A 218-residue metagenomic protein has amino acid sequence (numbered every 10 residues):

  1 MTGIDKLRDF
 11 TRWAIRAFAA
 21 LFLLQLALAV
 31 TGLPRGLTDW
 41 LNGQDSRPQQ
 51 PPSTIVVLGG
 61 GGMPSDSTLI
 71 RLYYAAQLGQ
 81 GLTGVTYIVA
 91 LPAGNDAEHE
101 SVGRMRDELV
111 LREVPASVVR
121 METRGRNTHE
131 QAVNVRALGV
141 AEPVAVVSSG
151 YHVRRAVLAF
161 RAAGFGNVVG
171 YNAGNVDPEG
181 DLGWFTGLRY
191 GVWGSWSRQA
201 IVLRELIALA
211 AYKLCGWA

Functional and structural regions predicted by a protein language model:
M1-P52: N-terminal membrane-anchoring alpha-helices
G3-T11, L188, S195-Q199, L203 (+1 more regions): Structural motif marking the loop-to-transmembrane transition
L24, I70, L203-R204: Residue-level micro-sites within transmembrane alpha helices that shape and flank functional polar/acidic positions
V30-W196: A structural signal for short, hydrophobic/glycine-enriched beta-strand patches
G36-L37, G194-A218: A transmembrane-helix-recognition feature enriched in membrane-embedded lipid enzymes and envelope glyco-/phospholipid
